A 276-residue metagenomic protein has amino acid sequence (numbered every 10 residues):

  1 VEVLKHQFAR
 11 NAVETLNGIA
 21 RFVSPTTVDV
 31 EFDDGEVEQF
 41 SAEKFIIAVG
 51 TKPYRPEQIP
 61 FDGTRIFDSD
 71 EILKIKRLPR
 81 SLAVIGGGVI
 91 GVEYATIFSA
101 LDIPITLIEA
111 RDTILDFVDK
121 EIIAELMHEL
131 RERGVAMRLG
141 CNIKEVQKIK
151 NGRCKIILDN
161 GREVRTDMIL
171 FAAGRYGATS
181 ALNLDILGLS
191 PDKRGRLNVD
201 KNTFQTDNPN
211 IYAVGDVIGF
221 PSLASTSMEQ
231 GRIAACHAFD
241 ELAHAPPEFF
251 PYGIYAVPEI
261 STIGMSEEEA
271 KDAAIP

Functional and structural regions predicted by a protein language model:
V1, K5, R10, L73-K74 (+5 more regions): Rossmann-like dinucleotide-binding cores of NAD(P)H-dependent redox enzymes
H6, T15, V23-P25, D29-F32 (+1 more regions): Glycine/serine-rich phosphate-binding loop and adjoining beta1-alpha1 elements at the start of nucleotide-handling
N17-I19, S24, V49, D68-D70 (+3 more regions): Short loop/edge segments at beta-strand edges and connector loops that shape dinucleotide/nucleotide cofactor-binding
R21, T51-P53, G161, G174-G177: Short glycine-rich anion-binding loops that position phosphate/pyrophosphate groups of nucleotides and phosphorylated
P25, A42, G63, L78-S81 (+2 more regions): Phosphate-coordination loops involved in phosphoryl transfer and adenosine-cofactor binding
G35-K44, D159-M168, D207-N208: Core beta-strand elements of the Rossmann-like FAD/NAD(P) dinucleotide-binding domain in flavoenzyme oxidoreductases
D62-L78, E163-L242: FAD-site-proximal beta/loop scaffold in flavoenzymes
K271-P276: Cytosolic Rossmann-like ligand/nucleotide-binding regulatory domains
